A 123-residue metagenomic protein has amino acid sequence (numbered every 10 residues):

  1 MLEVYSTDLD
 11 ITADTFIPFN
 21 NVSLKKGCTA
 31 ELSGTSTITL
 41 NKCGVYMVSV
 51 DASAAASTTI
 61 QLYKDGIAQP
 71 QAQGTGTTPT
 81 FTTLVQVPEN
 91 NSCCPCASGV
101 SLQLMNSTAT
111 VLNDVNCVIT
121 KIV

Functional and structural regions predicted by a protein language model:
M1-V123: Extracellular jelly-roll beta-sandwich "head" domains, especially the C-terminal globular C1q domain
